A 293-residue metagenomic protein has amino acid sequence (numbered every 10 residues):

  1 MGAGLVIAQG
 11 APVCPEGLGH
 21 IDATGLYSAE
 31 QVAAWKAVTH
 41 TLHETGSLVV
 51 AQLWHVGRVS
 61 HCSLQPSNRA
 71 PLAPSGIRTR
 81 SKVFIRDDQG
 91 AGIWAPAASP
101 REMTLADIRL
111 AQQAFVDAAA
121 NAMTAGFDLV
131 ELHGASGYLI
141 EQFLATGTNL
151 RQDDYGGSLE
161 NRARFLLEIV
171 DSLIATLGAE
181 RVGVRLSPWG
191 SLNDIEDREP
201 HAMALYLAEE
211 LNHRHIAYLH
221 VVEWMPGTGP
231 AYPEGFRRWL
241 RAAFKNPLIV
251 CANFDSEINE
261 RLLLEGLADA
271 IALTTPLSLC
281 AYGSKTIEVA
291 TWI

Functional and structural regions predicted by a protein language model:
M1-I293: Flavin-dependent oxidoreductase catalytic cores
